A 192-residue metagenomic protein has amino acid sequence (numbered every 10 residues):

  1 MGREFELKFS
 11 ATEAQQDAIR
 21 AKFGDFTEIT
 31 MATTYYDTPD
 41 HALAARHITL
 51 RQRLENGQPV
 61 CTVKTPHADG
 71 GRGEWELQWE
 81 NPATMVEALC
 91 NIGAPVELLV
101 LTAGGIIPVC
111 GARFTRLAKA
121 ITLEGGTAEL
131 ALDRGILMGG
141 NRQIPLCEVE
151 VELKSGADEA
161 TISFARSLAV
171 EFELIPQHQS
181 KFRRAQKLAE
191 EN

Functional and structural regions predicted by a protein language model:
M1-N192: Phosphate-end processing signature that detects enzymes handling 5′-triphosphorylated RNA and polyphosphate
